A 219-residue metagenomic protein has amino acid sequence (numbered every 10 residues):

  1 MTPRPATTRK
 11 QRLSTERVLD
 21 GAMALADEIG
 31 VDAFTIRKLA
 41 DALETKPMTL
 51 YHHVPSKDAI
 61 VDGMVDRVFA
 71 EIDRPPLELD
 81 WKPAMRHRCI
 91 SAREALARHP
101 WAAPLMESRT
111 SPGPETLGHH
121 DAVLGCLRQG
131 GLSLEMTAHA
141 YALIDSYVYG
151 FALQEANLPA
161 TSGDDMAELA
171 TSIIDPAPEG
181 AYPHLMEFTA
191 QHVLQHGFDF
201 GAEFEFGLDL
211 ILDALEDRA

Functional and structural regions predicted by a protein language model:
M1-I29, A33-K38, A42-T45, V54-D62: Basic, helix-initiating cap at the start of DNA-binding domains
M1-L13, D73, P183-H192: N-terminal intrinsically disordered/low-complexity leader segments
E16-A24, A59-P75, A84-S91, G118 (+1 more regions): Alpha-helical structural segments
H53-V54, A140: Residues in the recognition helix of alpha-helical DNA-binding motifs
D73-G118, L134-T137: Hydrophobic alpha-helical connector segments
H119-L143, Y147, F151-I174, G197 (+1 more regions): Hydrophobic alpha-helical bundle segments that form small-molecule/ligand-binding pockets
D165-A219: A structured, mid-to-C-terminal "fold-capping" secondary-structure block
